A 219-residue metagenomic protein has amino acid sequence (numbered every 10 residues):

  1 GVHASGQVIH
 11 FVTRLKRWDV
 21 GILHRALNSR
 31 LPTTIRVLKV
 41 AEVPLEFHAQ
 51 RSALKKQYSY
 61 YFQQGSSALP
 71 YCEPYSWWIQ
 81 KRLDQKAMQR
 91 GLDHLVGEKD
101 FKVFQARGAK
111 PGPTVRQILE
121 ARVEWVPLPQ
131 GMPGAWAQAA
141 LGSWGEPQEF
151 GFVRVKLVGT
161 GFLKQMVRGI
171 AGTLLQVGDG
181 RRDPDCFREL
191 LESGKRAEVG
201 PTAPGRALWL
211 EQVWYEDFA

Functional and structural regions predicted by a protein language model:
G1-A219: Structured-RNA-binding interfaces characteristic of tRNA pseudouridine synthases
